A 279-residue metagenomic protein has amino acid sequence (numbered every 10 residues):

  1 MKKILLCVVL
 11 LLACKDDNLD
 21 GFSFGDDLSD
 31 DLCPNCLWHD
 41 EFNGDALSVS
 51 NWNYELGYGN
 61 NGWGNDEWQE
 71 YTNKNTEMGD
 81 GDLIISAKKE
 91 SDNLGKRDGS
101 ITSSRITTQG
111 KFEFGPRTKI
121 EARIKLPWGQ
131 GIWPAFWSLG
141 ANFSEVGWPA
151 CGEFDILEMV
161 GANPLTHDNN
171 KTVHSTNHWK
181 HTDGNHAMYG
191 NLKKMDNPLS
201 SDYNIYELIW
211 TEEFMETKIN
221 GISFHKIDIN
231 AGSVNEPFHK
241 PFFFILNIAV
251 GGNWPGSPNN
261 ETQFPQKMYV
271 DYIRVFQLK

Functional and structural regions predicted by a protein language model:
M1-C7: Sec-dependent signal peptide recognition, specifically the positively charged N-region followed immediately by
L12-A13: C-terminal motif of bacterial Sec signal peptides marking the signal peptidase cleavage site
D17-K279: GH16 jelly-roll
